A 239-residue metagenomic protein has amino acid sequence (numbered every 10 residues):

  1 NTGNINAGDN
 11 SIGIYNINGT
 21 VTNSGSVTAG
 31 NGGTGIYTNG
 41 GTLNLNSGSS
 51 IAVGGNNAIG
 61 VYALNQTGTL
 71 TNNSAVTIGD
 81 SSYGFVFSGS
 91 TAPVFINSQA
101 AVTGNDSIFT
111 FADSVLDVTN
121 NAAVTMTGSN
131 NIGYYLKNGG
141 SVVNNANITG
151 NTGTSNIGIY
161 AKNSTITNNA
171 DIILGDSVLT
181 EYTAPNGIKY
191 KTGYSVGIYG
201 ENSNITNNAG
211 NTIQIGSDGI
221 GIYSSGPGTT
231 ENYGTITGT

Functional and structural regions predicted by a protein language model:
N1-N10, T20-G32, T42-N57, G68-S81 (+6 more regions): Beta-strand-rich solenoid/repeat architectures in extracellular/passenger domains of polysaccharide-targeting enzymes
Y15, Y83-F87, F95, F111 (+1 more regions): Aromatic (phenylalanine/tyrosine) cluster motif
